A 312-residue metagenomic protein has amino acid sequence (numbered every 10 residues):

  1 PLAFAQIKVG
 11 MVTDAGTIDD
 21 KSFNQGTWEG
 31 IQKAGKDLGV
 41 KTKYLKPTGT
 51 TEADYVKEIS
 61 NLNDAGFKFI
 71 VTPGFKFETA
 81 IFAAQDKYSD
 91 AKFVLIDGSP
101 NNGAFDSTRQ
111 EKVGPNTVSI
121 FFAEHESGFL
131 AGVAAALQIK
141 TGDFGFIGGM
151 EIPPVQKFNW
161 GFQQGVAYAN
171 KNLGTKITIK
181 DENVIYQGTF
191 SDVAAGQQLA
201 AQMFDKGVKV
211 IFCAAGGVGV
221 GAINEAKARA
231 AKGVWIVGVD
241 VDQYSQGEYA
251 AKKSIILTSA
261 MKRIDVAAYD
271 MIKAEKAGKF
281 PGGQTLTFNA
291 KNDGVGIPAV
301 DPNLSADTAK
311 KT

Functional and structural regions predicted by a protein language model:
A5-T312: A residue-level marker of the well-folded mature domains of exported/periplasmic proteins
